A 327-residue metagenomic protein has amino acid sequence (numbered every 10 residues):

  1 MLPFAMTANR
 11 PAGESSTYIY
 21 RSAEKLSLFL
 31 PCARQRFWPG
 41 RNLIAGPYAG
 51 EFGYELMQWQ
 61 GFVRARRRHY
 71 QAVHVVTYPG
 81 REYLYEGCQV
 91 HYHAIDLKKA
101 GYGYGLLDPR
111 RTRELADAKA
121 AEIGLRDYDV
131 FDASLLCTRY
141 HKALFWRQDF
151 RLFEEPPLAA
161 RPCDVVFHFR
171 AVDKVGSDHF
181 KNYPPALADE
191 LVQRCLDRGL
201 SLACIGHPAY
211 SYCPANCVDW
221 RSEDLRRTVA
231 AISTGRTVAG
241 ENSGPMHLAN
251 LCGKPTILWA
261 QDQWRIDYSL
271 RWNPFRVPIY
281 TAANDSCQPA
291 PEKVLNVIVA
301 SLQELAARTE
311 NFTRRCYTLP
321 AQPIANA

Functional and structural regions predicted by a protein language model:
M1-F37, C316-A327: Membrane-proximal basic amphipathic "stem/tether" segments
E24-I123, R227-A230, P245-L248: Active-site and donor-binding regions of nucleotide-sugar-utilizing enzymes
T77-Y83, I205-S211, S243-G244, D262-W264: Short, polar loop motifs at secondary-structure junctions
Y78, P162-V175, K181-T228: Catalytic donor nucleotide-activated moiety binding site of glycosyltransferases and closely related
E82-Q89, P208-C217, L248-N250, D267-N273: Short loop/helix-cap segments at secondary-structure boundaries that form the rim of catalytic
Y104-V166: A nucleotide-sugar donor-handling region in carbohydrate enzymes
S233-A239: Acidic donor-binding loop of glycosyltransferase active sites
H247-A327: Nucleotide-sugar donor-binding patch of glycosyltransferase catalytic domains
